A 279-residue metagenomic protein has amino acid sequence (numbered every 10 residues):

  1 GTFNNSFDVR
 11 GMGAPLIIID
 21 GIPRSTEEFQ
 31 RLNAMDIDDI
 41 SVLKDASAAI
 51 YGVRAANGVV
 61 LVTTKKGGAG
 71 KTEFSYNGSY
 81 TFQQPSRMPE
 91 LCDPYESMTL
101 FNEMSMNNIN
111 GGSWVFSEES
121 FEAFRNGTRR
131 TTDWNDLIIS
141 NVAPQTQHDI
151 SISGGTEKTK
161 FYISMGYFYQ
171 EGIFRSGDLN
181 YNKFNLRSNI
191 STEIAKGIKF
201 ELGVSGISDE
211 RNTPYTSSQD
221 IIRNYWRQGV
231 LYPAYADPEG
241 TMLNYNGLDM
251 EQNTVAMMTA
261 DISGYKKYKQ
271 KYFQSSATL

Functional and structural regions predicted by a protein language model:
G1-D20, D38-D39, A48-K65: Extracytoplasmic beta-strand/coil segments of soluble accessory domains associated with Gram-negative outer-membrane
T2, A55, Q145, Y181-K183 (+1 more regions): Membrane-spanning beta-strands of outer-membrane beta-barrel proteins
N5-D8, A56-G78, E122-T128, I150: N-terminal periplasmic accessory domains that precede and gate Gram-negative outer-membrane beta-barrel machines
F7, V60, I150, L186-S188 (+1 more regions): Membrane-embedded beta-strands of outer-membrane beta-barrel proteins, especially the hydrophobic/small aromatic
R24-T26, A46-I50, G67-G70, F82-P85 (+1 more regions): Short beta-strands and strand-coil junctions in structured, solvent-facing domains, enriched
K65-G67, S153-E157, G166, S191-E193 (+1 more regions): Structural signature of outer-membrane beta-barrel channels/translocons
A69-T131, G172-Y272: Surface-exposed loop/interface segments of Gram-negative outer-membrane beta-barrel transport/assembly proteins
S140-E157, G166, A256-L279: Outer-membrane beta-barrel transmembrane strands
